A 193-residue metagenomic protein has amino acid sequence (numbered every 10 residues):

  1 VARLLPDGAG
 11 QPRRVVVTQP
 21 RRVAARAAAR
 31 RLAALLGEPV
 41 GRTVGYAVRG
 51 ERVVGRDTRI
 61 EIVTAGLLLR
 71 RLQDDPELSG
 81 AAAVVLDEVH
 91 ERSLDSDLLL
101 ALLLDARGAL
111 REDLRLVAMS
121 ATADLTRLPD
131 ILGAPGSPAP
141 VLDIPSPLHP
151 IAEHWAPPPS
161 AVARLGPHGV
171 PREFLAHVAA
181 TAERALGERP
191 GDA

Functional and structural regions predicted by a protein language model:
V1-A193: P-loop NTPase motor module signature
